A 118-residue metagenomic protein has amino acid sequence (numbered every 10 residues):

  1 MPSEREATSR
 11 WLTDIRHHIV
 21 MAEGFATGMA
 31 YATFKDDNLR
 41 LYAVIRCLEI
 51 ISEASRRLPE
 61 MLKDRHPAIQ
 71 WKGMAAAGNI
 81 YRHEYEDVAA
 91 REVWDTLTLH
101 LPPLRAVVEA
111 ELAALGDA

Functional and structural regions predicted by a protein language model:
M1-A118: Solvent-exposed interaction patches of small proteins and small membrane subunits
